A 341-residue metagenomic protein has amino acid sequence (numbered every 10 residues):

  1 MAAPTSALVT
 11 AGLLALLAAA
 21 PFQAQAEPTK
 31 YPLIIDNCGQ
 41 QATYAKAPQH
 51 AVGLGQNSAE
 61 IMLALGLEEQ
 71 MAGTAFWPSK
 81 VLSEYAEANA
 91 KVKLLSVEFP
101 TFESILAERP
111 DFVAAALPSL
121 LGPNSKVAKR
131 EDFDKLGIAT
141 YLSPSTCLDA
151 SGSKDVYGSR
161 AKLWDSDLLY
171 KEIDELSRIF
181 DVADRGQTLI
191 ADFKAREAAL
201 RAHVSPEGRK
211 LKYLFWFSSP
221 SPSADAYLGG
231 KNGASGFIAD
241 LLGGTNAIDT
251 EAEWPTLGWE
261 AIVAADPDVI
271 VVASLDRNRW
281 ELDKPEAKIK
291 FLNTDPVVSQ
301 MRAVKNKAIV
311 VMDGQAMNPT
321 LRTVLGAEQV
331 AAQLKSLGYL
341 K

Functional and structural regions predicted by a protein language model:
M1-A11: Bacterial N-terminal signal peptides that target proteins for export
V9-A20: Bacterial N-terminal signal peptides
A19-E60, K162, E175-W216, K335-K341: Bacterial Sec-exported substrate-binding components of ABC uptake systems
I35-G39, V92-E103, E251-W259: Short helix-initiation/N-cap motifs at beta->coil->alpha
G53-P123: A short, structured surface patch at a secondary-structure boundary
S79-K80, K91, Y227-W254: Alpha-helical, coiled-coil/dimerization segments enriched in small aliphatic residues
S119-A128, I138-E175, E207-A234: Extracytoplasmic ligand-binding site segments that recognize negatively charged/polar headgroups
L163-E172, V272-K341: Structured C-terminal subdomain patch of bacterial secreted/periplasmic proteins
